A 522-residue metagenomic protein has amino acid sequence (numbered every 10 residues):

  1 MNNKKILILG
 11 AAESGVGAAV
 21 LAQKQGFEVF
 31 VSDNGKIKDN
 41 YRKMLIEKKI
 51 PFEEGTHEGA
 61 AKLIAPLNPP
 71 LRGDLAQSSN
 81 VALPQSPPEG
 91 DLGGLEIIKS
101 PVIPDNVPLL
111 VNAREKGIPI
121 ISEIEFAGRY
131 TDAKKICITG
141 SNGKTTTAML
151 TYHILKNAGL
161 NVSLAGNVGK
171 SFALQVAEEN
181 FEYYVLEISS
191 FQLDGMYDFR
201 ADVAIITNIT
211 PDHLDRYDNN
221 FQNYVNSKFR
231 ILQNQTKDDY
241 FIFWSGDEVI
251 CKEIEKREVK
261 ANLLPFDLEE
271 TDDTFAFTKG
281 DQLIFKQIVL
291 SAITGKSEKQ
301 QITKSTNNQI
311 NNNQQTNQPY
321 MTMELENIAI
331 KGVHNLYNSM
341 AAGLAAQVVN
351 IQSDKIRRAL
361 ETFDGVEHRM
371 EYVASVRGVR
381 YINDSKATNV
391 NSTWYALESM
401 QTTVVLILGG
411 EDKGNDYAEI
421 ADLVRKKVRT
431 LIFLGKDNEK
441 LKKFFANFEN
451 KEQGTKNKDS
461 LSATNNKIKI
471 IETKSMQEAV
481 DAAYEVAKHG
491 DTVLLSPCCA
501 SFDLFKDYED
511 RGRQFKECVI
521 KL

Functional and structural regions predicted by a protein language model:
M1-N68, D74-P84, D91-S122, F126 (+3 more regions): N-terminal leader/targeting and accessory segments in enzymes
N2-K5, G15-Q25, Q300-T303, M323-R429: Nucleotide phosphate-binding/pyrophosphate-handling subdomain across enzymes that bind or process nucleotide phosphates
K4, Q23, P84, P101-A261 (+3 more regions): Phosphate-binding loop of NTP-binding sites
E28-G35, F241-S245, I407-L408, K427-K436: Short internal beta-strands
K38-I46, A421-G490: C-terminal helical cap/extension that packs against the catalytic core of soluble nucleotide-cofactor enzymes
E53-H57, I121-E125, K260-T278, A359-E361 (+3 more regions): Beta-strand->loop->alpha-helix junctions that form or flank phosphate-binding loops in nucleotide-handling enzymes
T56-G59, E178-R216, K252-N308, N312-L325 (+2 more regions): Extended acidic/charged loop-beta regions that coordinate divalent cations and stabilize anionic phosphate/carboxylate
A60-L95, Q287-T322, N447-I468: Intrinsic disorder/low-complexity segments
